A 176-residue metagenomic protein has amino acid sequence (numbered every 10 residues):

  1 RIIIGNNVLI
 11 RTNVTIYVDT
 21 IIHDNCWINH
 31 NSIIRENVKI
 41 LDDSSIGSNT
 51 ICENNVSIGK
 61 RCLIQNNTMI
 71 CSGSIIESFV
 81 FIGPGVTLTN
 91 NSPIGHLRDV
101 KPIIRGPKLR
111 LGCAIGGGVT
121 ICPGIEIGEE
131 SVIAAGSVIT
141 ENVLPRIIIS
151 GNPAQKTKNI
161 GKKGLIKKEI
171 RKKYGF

Functional and structural regions predicted by a protein language model:
R1-S150, A154-K156: Structural signal for interior beta-strand "rungs" in well-ordered beta-sheet cores of soluble enzyme domains
Y17, Y174-F176: Sequence-level detector for tyrosine residue identity
R146, I160-Y174: A glycine/serine/threonine-rich, flexible loop-to-helix segment that serves as the NAD(P) cofactor-binding "lid"
